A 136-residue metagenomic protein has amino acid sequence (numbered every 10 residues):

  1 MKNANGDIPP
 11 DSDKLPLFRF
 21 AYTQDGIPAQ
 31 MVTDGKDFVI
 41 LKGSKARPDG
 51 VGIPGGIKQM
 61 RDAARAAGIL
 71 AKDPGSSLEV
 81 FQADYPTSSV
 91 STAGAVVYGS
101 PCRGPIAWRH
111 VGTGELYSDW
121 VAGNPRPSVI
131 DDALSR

Functional and structural regions predicted by a protein language model:
M1-R136: Intrinsically disordered, charged low-complexity linkers and terminal tails that flank or connect structured domains
